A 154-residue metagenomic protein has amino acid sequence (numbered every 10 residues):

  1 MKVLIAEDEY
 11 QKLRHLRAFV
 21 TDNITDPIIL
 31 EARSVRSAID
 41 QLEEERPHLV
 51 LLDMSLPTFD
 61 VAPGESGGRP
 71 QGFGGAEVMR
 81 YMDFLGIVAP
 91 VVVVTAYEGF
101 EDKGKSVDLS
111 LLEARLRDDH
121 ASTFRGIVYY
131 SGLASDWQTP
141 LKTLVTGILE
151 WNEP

Functional and structural regions predicted by a protein language model:
E7: Conserved acidic carboxylate
Y10-L30: Two-component/phosphorelay signaling modules centered on CheY-like receiver
E31-L49, P57-F59: Acidic, metal-coordinating helix/loop segments flanking the phosphotransfer/catalytic sites of two-component signaling
E43-E45, Q71, D83-V88: Conserved phosphotransfer cores of two-component systems
L51-D83, E98, D102-L109: Conserved phosphotransfer microenvironments
E101-Y130: Short, electropositive alpha-helical surface patch
D118-T123, D136-P154: The C-terminal output helix
